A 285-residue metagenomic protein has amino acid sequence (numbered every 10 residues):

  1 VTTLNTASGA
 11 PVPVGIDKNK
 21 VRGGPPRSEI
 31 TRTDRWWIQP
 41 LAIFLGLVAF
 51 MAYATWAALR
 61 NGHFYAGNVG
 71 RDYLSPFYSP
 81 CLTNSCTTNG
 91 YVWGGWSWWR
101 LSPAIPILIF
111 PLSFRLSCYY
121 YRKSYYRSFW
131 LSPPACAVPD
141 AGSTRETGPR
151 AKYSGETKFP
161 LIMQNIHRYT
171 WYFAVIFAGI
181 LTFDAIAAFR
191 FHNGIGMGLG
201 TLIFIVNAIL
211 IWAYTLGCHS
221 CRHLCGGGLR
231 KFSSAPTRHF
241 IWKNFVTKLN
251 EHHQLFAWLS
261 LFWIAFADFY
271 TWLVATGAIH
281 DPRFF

Functional and structural regions predicted by a protein language model:
T2-F285: Membrane-embedded alpha-helical bundles that constitute the cytochrome b-like, heme-associated redox core of multi-pass
